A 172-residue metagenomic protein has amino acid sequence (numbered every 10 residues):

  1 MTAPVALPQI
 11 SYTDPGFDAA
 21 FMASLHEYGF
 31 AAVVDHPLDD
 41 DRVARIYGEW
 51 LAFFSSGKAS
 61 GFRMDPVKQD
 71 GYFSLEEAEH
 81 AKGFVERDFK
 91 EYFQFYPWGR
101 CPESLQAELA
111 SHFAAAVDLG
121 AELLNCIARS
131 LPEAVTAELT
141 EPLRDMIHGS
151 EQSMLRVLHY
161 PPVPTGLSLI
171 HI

Functional and structural regions predicted by a protein language model:
T2-E27, A32-L119, N125, S150: Non-heme Fe(II)-dependent double-stranded beta-helix
V85, P164-T165: Short glycine/serine/proline-enriched coil/turn segments at secondary-structure junctions
P97, R156-P161: Short, structured patches in soluble enzyme cores that scaffold and shape functional sites
P102, T165-S168: Short helix/loop capping segments that flank catalytic or ligand/cofactor-binding pockets
C126-E151: Short, surface-exposed recognition loops or helix-turn segments adjacent to catalytic cores
E133, P162-V163: Conserved helix-loop functional segments at active or binding sites
S150-L155, L167: Short gly/pro-enriched beta-turn/loop segments at secondary-structure junctions
I170-I172: Conserved small/polar residues in nucleotide/adenosyl-binding loops
